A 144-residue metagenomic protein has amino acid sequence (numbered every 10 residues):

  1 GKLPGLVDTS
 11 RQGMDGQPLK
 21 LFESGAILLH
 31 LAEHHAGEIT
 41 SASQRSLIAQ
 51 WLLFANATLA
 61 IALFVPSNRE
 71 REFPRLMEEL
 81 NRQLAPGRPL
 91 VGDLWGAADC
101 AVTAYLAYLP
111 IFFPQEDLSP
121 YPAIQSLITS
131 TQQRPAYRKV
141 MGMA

Functional and structural regions predicted by a protein language model:
G1-N81, R88: GST-like domain detector, emphasizing the conserved glutathione-binding G-site in the N-terminal thioredoxin-like
L3, P86-G87, T103, R134: Alpha-helix C-caps/helix-loop-beta hinges
A32, A36, N56, A85 (+4 more regions): Hydrophobic/aromatic-lined pockets within catalytic cores
A32, I61, Y105-L106, M141: Active-site-flanking alpha-helical
W51-F54, T103, M143-A144: Short acidic/histidine-centered micro-motifs embedded in hydrophobic/aromatic stretches that mark compact functional
I61-P66, Q133-A144: Charged/polar, low-hydrophobicity segments characteristic of intrinsically disordered regions and flexible loops
R75, E79-Q83, Y108, S130: Solvent-exposed, charged/polar functional surfaces in cytosolic regulatory/catalytic domains
L90-P120, Q125, S130-T131, R138: GST superfamily/GST-like fold recognition
